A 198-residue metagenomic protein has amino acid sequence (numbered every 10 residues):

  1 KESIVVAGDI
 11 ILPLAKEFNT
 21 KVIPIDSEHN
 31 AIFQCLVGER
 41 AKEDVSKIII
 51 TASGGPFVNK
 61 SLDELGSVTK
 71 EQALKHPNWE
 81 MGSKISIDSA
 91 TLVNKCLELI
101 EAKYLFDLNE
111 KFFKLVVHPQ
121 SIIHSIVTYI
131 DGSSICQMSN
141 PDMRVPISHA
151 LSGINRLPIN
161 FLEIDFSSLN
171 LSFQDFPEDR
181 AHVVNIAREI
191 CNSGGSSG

Functional and structural regions predicted by a protein language model:
K1-G198: Catalytic, metal-anchored helix/loop core of enzyme active sites in primary metabolism
